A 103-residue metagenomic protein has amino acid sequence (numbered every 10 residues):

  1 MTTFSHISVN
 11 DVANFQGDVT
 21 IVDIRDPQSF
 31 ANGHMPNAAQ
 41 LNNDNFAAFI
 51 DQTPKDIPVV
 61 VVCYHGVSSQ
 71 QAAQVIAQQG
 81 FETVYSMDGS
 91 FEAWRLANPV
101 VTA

Functional and structural regions predicted by a protein language model:
M1-T20, D26-P58, V67-A103: Rhodanese-like catalytic fold shared by cysteine-dependent sulfurtransferases and DSP/PTP-type phosphatases
V62: Short, surface-exposed ligand- or partner-binding patches at beta-edge/loop junctions that are enriched in aromatics
